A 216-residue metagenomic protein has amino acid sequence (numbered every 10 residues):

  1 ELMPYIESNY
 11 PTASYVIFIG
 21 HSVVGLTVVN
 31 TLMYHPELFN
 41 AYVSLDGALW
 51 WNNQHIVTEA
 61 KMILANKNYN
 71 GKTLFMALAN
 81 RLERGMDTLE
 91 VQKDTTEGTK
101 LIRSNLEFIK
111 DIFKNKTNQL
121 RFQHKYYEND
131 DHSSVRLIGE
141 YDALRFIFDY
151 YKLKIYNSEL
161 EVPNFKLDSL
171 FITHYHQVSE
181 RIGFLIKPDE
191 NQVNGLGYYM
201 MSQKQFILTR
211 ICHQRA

Functional and structural regions predicted by a protein language model:
E1-A216: Non-catalytic cap/lid and distal C-terminal segments of serine-dependent acyl enzymes
